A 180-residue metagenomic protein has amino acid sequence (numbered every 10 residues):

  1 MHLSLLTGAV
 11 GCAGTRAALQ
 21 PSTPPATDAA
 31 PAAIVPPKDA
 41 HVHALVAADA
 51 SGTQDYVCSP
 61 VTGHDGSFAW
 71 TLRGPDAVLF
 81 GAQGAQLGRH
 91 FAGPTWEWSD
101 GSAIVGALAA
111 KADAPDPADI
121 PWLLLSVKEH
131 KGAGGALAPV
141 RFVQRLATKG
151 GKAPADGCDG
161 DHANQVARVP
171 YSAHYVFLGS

Functional and structural regions predicted by a protein language model:
H2-A9: Bacterial N-terminal signal peptides
A13-T15: Bacterial signal peptide processing site
S22-T53, T62-S180: Primary mode marks residue(s) on the alpha4-beta5-alpha5 output face of response regulator receiver
